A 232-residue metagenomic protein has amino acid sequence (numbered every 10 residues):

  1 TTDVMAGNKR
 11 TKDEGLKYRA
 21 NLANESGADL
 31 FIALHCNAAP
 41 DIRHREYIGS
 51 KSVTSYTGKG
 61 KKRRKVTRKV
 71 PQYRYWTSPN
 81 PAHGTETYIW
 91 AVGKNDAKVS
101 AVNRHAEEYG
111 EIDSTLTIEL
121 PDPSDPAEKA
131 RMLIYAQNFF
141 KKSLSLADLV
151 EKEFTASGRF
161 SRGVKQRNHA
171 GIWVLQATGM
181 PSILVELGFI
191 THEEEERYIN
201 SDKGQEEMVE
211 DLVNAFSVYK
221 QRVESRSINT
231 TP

Functional and structural regions predicted by a protein language model:
T1-P232: Active-site-proximal helix/loop segments of hydrolytic enzymes
